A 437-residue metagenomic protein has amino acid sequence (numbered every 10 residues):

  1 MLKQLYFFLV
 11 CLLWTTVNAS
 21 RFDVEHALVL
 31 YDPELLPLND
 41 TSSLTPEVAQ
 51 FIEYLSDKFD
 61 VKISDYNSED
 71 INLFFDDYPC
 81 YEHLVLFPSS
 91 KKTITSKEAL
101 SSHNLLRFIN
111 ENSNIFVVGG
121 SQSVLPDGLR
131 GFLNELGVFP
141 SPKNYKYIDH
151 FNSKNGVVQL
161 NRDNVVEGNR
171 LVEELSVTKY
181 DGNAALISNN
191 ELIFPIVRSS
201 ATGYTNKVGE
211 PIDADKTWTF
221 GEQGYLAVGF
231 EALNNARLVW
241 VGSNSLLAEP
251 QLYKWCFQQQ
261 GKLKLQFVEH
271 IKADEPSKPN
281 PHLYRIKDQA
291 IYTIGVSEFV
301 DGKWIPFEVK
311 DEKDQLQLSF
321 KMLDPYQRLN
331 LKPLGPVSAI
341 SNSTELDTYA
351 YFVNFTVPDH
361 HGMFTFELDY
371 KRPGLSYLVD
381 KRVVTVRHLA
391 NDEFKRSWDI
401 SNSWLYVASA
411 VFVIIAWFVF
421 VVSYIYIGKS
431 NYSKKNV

Functional and structural regions predicted by a protein language model:
M1-K3, S101: Short, solvent-exposed coil/turn linker segments
K3-N18: Cleavable N-terminal signal peptides of Sec/SRP-targeted secreted and luminal proteins
V17-V437: Short, surface-exposed patches at the edges or C-terminal ends of soluble domains, predominantly
